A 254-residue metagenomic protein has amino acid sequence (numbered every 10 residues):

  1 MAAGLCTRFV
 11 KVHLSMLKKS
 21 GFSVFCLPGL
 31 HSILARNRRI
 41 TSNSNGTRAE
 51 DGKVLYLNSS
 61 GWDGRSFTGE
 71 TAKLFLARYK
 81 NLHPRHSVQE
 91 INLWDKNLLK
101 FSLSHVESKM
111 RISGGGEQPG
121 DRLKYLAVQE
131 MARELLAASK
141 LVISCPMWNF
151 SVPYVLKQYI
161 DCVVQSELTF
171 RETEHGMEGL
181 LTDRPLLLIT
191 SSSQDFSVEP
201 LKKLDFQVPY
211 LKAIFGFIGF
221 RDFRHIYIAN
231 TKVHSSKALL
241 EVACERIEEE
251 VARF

Functional and structural regions predicted by a protein language model:
M1-V10, L17: N-terminal chloroplast transit peptides
L27, I33-L34, R39-C145, F150-D161 (+2 more regions): N-terminal beta1-alpha1-beta2 submodule of the flavodoxin-like/Rossmannoid cofactor-binding fold
G46-R48, V198-F254: Glycine-rich phosphate/pyrophosphate-binding loop and the adjoining helix
K53, S87, R184-P185, D222: Residues at the starts of beta-strands that form the adenosine-phosphate
S59, S191, I228: Cofactor-binding loop segments of dinucleotide-utilizing enzymes, especially the Rossmann-like FAD- and NAD(P)+-binding
A138-S139, D183-R184, F220: Short, well-ordered alpha-helix to beta-strand connector turns
V163-M177: Short, acidic/small-residue loops that bind anionic groups at enzyme active sites
H175-I214: Short, glycine-/small-residue-rich phosphate/pyrophosphate-handling segment
